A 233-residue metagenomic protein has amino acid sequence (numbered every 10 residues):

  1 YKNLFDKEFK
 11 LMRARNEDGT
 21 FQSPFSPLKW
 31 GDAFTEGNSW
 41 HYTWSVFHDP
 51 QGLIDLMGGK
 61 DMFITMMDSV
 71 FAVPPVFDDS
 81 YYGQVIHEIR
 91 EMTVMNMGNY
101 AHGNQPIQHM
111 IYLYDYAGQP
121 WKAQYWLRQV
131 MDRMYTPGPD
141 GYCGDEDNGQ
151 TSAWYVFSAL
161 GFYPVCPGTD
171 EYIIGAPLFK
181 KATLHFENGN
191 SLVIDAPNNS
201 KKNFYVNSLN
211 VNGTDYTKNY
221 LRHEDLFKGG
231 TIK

Functional and structural regions predicted by a protein language model:
N3-L178, A182-V193, P197, E224: Active-site core of glycosidic bond-cleaving carbohydrate-active enzymes
F9-L11, S208, T231: Beta-sheet entry/capping signal
E187, N210-T214: Short strand-turn-strand beta-turns centered on an Asx-Gly dipeptide
K202-S208: Beta-strand-rich binding/interaction modules
G213-R222: Solvent-exposed beta-strand/loop surfaces of large extracellular or lumenal domains
H223-K233: C-terminal beta-strand-rich structural cap/linker in extracellular carbohydrate-active enzymes
